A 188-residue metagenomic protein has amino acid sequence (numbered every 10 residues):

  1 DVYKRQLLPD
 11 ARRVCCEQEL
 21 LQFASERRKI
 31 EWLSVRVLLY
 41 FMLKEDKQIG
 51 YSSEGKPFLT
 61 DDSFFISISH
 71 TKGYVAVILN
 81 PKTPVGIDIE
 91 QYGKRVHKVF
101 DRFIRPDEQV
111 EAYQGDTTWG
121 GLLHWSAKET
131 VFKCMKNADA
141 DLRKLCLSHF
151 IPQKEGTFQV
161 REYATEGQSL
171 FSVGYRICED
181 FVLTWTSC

Functional and structural regions predicted by a protein language model:
D1-C188: Core catalytic alpha/beta fold that binds nucleotide/phospho-ligands
